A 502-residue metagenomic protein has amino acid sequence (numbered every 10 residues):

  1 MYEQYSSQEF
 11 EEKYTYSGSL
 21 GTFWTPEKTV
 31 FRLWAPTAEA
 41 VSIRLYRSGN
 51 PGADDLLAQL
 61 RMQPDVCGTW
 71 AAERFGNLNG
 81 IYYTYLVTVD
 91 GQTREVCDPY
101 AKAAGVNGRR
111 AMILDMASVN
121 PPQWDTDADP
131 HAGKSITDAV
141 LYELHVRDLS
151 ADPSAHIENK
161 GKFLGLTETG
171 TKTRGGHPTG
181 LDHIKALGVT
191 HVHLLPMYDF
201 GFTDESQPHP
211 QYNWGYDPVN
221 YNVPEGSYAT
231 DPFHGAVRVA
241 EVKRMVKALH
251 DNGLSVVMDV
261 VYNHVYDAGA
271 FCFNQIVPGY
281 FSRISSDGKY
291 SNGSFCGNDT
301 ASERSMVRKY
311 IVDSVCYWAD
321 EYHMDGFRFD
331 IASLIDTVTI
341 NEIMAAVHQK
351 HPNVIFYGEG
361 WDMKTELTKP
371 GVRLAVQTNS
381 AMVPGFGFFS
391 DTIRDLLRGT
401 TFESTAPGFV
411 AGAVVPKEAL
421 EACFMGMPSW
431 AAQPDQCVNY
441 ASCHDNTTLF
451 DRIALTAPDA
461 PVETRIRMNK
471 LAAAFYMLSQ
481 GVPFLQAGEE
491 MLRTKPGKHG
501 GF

Functional and structural regions predicted by a protein language model:
M1-V30, G52, L56, P64-E168: The feature marks proteins involved in alpha-glucan
W34-V41: Short proline/glycine-enriched turn/loop motifs at strand-loop junctions of beta-rich domains
A38, V189, M324, G481-V482: A structural motif
I43-R44, Y83-L86, E95-P99, D152-I157 (+6 more regions): Short, solvent-exposed loop/turn and secondary-structure capping segments
L78, G133-V140, K185-A186, Q349-K350 (+2 more regions): Extracellular/periplasmic catalytic domains that process cell-envelope and extracellular macromolecules
A111-L114, S118, M344-G500: Conserved alpha/beta catalytic core and glycan-binding cleft of carbohydrate-active enzymes
V140-Y142, V192-L194, V256-M258, F327 (+3 more regions): Hydrophobic faces of well-ordered beta-strands that scaffold small-molecule active sites in alpha/beta enzyme cores
R147-Y322, A332, I340-H351, I355: Substrate-binding/active-site clefts of carbohydrate-active enzymes
